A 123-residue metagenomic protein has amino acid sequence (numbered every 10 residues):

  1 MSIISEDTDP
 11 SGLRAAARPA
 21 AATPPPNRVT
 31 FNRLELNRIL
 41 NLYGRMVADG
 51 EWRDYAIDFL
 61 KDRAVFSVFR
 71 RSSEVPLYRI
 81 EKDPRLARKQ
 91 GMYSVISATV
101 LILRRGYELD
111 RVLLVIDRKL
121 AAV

Functional and structural regions predicted by a protein language model:
I3: Helix-loop elements that line ligand-binding/catalytic pockets
E6-A16, L114-V123: Short, charged, intrinsically disordered terminal tails
D7-A64: Negatively charged, low-complexity tracts enriched in Asp/Glu with abundant Ser/Thr
R14, I80-V100: Short aromatic-glycine-(Arg/Gly/Cys) micro-motifs in beta-strand/loop hairpins
R53-V65, F69-E74, A87, A98-T99 (+1 more regions): Basic nucleic-acid-binding interfaces
V65, L77, M92: A residue-level signal for beta-strand positions that form part of recognition/binding surfaces within mature
P76-P84, I102-L109: Short amphipathic beta-strand/extended segments with alternating polar/hydrophobic composition
S94-V123: Mixed-charge, glycine-accented linear interaction segment located at domain edges/termini
